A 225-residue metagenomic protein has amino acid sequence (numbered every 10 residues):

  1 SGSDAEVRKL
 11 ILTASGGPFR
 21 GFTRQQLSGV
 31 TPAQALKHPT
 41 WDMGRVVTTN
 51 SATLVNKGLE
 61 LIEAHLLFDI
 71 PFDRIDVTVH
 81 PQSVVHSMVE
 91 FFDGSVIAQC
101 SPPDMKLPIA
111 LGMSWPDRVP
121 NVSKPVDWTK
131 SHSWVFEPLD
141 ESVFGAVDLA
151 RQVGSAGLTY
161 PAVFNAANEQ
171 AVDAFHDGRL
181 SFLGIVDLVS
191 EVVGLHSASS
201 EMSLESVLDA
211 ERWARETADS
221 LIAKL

Functional and structural regions predicted by a protein language model:
S1-L225: Catalytic, metal-anchored helix/loop core of enzyme active sites in primary metabolism
